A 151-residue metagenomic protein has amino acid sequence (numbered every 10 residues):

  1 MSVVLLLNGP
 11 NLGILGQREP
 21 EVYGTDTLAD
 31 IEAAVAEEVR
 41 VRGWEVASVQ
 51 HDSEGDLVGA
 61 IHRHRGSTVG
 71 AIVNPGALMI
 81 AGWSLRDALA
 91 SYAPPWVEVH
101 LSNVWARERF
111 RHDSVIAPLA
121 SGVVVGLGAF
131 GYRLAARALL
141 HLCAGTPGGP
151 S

Functional and structural regions predicted by a protein language model:
M1-V4: Extreme N-terminal starter segment of soluble prokaryotic enzymes
P10-L12, G76-M79, S102-V104: Short glycine-rich anion-binding loops that position phosphate/pyrophosphate groups of nucleotides and phosphorylated
L15-A29: Glycine- and acidic-residue-enriched helix-capping/strand-helix junction motifs
E45-G55: Short beta->alpha junction loops
R63, G82-S91: Short Gly/Thr/Asp-enriched flexible loops that form oxyanion-binding sites at enzyme active sites
H64-A71: Short acidic/histidine-rich motifs immediately flanking catalytic phosphotransfer sites in two-component signaling
A90-R107: Short, acidic/small-residue loops that bind anionic groups at enzyme active sites
W105-S151: Short, glycine-/small-residue-rich phosphate/pyrophosphate-handling segment
